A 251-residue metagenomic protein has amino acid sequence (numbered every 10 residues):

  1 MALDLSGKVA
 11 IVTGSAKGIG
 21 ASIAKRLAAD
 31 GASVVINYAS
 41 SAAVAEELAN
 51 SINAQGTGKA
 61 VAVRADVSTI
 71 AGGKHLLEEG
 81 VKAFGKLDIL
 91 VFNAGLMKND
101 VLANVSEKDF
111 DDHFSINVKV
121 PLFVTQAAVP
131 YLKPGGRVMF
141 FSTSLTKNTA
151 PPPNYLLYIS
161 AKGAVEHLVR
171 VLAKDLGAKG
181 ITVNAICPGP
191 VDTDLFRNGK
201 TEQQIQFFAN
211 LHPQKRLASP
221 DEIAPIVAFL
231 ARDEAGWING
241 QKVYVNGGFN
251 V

Functional and structural regions predicted by a protein language model:
V9, A16-K17: Conserved glycine-rich cofactor-binding loop
V101-L102, S106-F114, N154, Q204-F208: Substrate-binding pocket helix/loop in short-chain dehydrogenase/reductase
P130, K174-D175, G236: Alpha-helical segment proximal to the catalytic Tyr-Lys
M139-A164, V169-A178, P190: Catalytic loop of short-chain dehydrogenase/reductase
G177, T182, I238-G240: Short, small/polar-rich loop/turn modules that mediate ligand/substrate recognition or access, typified
H212-I223, E234: A conserved structural motif in NAD(P)-dependent oxidoreductases
A228, N239-V251: Short C-terminal tail/terminal secondary-structure segment of NAD(P)H-dependent dehydrogenase/reductase domains
